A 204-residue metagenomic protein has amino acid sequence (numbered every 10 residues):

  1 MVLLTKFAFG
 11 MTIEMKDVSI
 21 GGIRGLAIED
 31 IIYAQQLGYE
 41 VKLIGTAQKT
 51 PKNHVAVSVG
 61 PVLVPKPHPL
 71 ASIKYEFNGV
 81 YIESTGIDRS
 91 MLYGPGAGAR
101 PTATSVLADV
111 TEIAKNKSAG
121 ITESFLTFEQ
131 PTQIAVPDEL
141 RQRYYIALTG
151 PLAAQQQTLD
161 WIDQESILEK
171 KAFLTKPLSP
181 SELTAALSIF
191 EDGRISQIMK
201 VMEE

Functional and structural regions predicted by a protein language model:
M1, K42, T46, S90 (+3 more regions): Functionally constrained cores in energy, signaling, and assembly domains
V2-S72, F77-G79, G98: Substrate-binding/catalytic subdomain of NAD(P)-dependent oxidoreductase enzymes
F9-T12, S19-G25, V106, I162 (+1 more regions): Short, exposed beta-strand "edge-strand" segments with a Pro/Gly-rich flavor and a Y/T-containing core
L26-D30, T102, D109, E182: General structural feature for long, well-ordered alpha-helical segments within catalytic domains of soluble enzymes
I31-V41, R89-A97, L159-E169: Short secondary-structure transition/capping segments
G45-A47, L63, G86, G96 (+3 more regions): A broadly conserved detector of short glycine/acidic/proline-rich loop/turn motifs that flank catalytic sites and bind
A56-T149: Catalytic, metal-anchored helix/loop core of enzyme active sites in primary metabolism
V110-E112, N116-E204: A conserved regulatory-domain signal marking ACT and ACT-like small-molecule sensing domains and adjacent regulatory
